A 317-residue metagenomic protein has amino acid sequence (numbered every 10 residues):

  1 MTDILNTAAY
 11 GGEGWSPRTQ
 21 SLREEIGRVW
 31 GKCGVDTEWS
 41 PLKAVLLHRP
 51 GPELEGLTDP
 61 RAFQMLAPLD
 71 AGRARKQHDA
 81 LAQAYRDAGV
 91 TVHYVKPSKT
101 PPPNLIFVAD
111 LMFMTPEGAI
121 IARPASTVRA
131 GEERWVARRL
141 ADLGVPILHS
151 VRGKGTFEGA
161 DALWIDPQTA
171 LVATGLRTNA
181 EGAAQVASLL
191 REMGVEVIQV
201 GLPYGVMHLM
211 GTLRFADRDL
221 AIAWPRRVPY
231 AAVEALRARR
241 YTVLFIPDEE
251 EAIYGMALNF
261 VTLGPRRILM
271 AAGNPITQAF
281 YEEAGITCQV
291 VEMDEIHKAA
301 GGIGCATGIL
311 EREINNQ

Functional and structural regions predicted by a protein language model:
M1-Q317: The feature marks the mature, well-folded catalytic cores of soluble enzymes
